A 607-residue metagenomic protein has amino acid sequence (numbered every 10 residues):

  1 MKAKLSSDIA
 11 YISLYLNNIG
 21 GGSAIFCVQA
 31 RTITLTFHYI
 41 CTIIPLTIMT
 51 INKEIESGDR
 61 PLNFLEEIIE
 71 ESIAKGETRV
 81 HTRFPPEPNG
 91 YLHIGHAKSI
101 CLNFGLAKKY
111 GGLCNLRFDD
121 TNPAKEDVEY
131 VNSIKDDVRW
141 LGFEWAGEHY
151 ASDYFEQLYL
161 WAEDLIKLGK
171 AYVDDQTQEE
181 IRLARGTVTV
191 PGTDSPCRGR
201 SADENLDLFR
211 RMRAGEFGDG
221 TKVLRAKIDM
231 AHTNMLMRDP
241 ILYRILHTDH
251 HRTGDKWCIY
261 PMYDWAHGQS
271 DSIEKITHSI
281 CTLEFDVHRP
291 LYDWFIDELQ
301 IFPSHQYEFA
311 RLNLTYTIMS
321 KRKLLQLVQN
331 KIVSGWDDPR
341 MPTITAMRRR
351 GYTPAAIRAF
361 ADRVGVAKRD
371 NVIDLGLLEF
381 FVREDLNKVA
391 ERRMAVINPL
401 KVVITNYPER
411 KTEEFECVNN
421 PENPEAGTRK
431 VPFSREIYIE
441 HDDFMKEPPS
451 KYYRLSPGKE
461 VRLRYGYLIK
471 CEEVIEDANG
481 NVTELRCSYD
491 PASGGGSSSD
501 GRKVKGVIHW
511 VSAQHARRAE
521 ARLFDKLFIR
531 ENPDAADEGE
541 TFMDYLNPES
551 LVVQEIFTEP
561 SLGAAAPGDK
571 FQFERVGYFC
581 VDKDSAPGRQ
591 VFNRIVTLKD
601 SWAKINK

Functional and structural regions predicted by a protein language model:
G58-E70, A74-K135, H251-T282: N-terminal catalytic cores of NTP/NDP-binding nucleotidyl/phosphoryl-transfer enzymes
P85-G90, R117-K125, G147-E156, E179 (+5 more regions): Conserved short loop/turn motifs at secondary-structure junctions
D120-N122, V128, Y150, D164-K323 (+2 more regions): Active-site cores that bind ATP or allylic diphosphates and position pyrophosphate for catalysis
V131-S152: A glycine-rich helix N-cap at a beta->alpha junction
F295, V364, V372-K607: Core subunits and conserved enzymes of cellular information-processing and envelope-translocation systems across
P303-F381: Long, charged, mostly alpha-helical binding arms that flank functional sites
